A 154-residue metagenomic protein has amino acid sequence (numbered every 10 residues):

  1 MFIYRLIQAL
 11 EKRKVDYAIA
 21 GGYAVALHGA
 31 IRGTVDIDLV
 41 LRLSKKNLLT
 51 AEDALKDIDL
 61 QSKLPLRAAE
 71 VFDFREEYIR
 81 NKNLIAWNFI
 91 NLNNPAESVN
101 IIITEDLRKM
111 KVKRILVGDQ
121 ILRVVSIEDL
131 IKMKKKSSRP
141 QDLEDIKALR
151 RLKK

Functional and structural regions predicted by a protein language model:
M1-K154: Compositionally biased terminal segments of proteins
